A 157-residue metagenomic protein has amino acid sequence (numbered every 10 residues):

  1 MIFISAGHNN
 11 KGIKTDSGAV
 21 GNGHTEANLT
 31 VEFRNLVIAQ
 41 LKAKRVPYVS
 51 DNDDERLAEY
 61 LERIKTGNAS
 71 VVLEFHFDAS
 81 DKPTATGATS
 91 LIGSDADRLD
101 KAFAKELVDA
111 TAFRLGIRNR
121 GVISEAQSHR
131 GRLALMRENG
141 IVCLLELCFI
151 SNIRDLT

Functional and structural regions predicted by a protein language model:
M1-L61, R154: Active-site histidine-acidic residue metal-binding/catalytic motifs, centered on HxH/HExxH-like signatures
F3-S5, N9, K14, G67 (+2 more regions): Active-site-adjacent mobile loop/cap segments within catalytic or ligand-binding domains
K11-T25, A79-A110, R114: A short, glycine/acidic-enriched catalytic loop
Q40-A43, V72, H76, A88 (+4 more regions): Polar, enzyme-active/binding microenvironments
D51-D53, G93, E125: Conserved beta-strand termini and adjacent loop/short-helix elements that scaffold enzyme active sites in alpha/beta
Y60, A96-F149: Catalytic cores of processing enzymes, dominated by hydrolases/peptidases, characterized by acidic/His-rich
L61-G67: Short, well-structured alpha-helical segments in soluble
